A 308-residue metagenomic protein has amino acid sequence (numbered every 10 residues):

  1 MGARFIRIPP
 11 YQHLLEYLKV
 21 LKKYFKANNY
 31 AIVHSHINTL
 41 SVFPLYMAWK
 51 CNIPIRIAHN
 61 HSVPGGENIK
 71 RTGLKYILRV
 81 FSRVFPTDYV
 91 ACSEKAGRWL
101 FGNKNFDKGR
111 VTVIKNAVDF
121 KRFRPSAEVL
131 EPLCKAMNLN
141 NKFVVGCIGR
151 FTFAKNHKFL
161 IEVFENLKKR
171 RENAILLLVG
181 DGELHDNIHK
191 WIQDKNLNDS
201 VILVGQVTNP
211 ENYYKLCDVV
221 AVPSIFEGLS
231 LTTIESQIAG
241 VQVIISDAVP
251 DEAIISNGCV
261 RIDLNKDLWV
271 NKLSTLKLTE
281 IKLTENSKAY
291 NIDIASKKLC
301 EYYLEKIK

Functional and structural regions predicted by a protein language model:
H13-E16, R98-N105, G109-R110, K115-A136 (+1 more regions): Acidic anion/phosphate-binding donor-loop and adjacent secondary structure in glycosyltransferase catalytic cores
S35-S41, N60: Short His-centered aromatic/hydrophobic patch
F143, C147-K169, E183-K190: A conserved mid-protein helix/loop that constitutes part of the nucleotide-sugar donor-binding site
H189-G205: Nucleotide-activated donor-binding/catalytic signature segment of Leloir-type glycosyltransferases, i.e., the conserved
Q206, I225: Aromatic "clamp/platform" in nucleotide-sugar-dependent glycosyltransferases that forms part of the donor/acceptor
Q242-S246: Short hydrophobic beta-strand element within catalytic cores of glycosyltransferases and related nucleotide-activated
E252-T279: Change "using UDP/GDP/dTDP sugars" to "using nucleotide sugars
L278-K308: A charged, aromatic-enriched C-terminal amphipathic alpha-helix characteristic of glycosyltransferases across folds
